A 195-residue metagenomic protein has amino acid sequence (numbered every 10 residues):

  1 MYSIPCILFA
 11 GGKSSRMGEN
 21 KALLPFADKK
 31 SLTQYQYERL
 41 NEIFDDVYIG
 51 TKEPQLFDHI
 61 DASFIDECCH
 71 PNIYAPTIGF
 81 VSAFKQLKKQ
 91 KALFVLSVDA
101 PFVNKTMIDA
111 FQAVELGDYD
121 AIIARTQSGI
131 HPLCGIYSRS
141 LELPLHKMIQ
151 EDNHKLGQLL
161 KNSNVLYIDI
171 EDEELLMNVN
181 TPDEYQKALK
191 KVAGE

Functional and structural regions predicted by a protein language model:
M1-L141, H146-N153, Q158-L175, D183 (+1 more regions): Nucleotide and nucleotide-moiety/phosphate-recognizing core
N180: Active-site rim beta-loop-alpha module in soluble metabolic enzymes
